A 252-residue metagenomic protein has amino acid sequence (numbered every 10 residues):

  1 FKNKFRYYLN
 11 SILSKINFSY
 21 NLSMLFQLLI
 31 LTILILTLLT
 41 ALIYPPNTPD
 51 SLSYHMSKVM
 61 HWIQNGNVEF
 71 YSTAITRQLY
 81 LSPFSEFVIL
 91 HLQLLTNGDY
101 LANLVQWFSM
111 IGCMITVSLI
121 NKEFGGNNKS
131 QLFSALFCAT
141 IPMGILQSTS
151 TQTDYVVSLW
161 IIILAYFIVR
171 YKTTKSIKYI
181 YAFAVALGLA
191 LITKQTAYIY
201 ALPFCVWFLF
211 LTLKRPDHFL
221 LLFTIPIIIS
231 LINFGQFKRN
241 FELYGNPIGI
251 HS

Functional and structural regions predicted by a protein language model:
F1-L38, L220-I228: Start-transfer (signal-anchor) and selected internal transmembrane alpha helices of multi-pass inner/ER membrane
L34, L101-G125, I163: Transmembrane-helix motifs of polytopic, lipid-linked glycan transferases
Y44, F210, L220-S252: Membrane-lumen/periplasm interface segments of specific transmembrane helices in polyprenyl phosphate-linked
Y44-K58, Q64-V88, T96-Y100, Y244-G249: Extracytoplasmic catalytic/substrate-binding loops of multi-pass membrane glycan-assembly enzymes
I75, L146-V156: Short acidic/glycine- and proline-prone juxtamembrane loop motifs at membrane-interface regions of multi-pass membrane
Y100-L101, V117-P142, L159, T173-K175: Transmembrane-helix signature of polytopic, membrane-embedded enzymes that assemble or transfer cell-envelope glycans
S134, I168, Y179-Q195, P203-C205 (+1 more regions): Membrane-interface alpha helices of multi-pass inner-membrane proteins
L164-Y179, F210, K214: Membrane-interface transmembrane helices that cradle and orient dolichyl/undecaprenyl
